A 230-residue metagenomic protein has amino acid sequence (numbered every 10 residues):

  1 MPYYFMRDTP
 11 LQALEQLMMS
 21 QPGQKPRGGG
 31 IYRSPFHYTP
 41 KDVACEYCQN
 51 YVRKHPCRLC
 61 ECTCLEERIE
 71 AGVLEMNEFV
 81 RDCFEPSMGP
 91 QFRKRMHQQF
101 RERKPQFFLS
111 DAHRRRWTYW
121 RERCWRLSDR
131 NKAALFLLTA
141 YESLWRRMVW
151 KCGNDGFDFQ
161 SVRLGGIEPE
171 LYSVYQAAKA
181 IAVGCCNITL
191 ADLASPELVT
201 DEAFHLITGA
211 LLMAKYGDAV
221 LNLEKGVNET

Functional and structural regions predicted by a protein language model:
M1-G165, N187-T230: Extended, charge-biased low-complexity segments that typically form long amphipathic alpha-helices/coiled-coils
L171-V174: Long, hydrophobic alpha/beta structural blocks
A182-C186: GHKL/Bergerat-fold ATPase module
